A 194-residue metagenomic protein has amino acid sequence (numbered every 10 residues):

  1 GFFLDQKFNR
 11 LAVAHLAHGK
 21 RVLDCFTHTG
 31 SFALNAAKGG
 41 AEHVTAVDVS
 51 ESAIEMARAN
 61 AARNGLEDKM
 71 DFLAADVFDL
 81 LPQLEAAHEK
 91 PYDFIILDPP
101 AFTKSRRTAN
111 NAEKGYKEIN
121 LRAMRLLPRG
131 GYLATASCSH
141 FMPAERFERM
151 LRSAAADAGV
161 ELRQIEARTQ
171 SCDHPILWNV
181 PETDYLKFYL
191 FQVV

Functional and structural regions predicted by a protein language model:
G1-K20: SAM-dependent Rossmann-like transferase core, predominantly class I methyltransferases with a strong bias toward
G19-H28: Conserved class I S-adenosyl-L-methionine
T29-E42: Conserved SAM-binding loop of SAM-dependent methyltransferases across substrates and taxa, primarily the Class I
H43-D48: Conserved SAM-binding motif I beta-strand of class I
S52-I96: S-adenosyl-L-methionine
L66, L127-R129: Helix-to-beta-strand junctions that scaffold the AdoMet/dcAdoMet cofactor pocket in Class I SAM-dependent enzymes
P91, E118, Y132-V194: C-terminal catalytic and target-recognition region of SAM-dependent MTase-like enzymes, primarily methyltransferases
Y92-R122: Mobile active-site "lid"/loop adjacent to the S-adenosyl-L-methionine
